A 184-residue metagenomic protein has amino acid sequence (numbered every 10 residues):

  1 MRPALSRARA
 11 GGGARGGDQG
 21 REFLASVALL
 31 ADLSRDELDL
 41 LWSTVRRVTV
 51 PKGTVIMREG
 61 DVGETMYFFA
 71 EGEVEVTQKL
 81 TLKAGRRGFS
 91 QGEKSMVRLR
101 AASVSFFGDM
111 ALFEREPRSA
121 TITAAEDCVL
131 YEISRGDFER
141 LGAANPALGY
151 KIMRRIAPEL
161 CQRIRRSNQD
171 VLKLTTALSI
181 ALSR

Functional and structural regions predicted by a protein language model:
M1-R184: Cytosolic regulatory regions built on CNB/CRP/Popeye-like sensor folds
